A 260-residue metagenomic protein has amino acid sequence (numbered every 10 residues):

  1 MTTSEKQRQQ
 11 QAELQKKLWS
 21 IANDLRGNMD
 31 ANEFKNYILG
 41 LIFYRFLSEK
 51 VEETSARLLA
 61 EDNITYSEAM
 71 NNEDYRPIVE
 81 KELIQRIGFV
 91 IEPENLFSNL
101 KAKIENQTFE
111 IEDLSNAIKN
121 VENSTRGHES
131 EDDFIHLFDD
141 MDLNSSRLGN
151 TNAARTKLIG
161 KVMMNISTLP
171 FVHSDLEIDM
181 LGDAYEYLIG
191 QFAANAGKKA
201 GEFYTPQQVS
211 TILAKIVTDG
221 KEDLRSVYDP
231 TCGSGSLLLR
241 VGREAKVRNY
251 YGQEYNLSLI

Functional and structural regions predicted by a protein language model:
M1-V217: Non-catalytic, mostly N-terminal accessory regions of nucleic-acid modification and defense proteins
K199-I260: Conserved S-adenosyl-L-methionine
